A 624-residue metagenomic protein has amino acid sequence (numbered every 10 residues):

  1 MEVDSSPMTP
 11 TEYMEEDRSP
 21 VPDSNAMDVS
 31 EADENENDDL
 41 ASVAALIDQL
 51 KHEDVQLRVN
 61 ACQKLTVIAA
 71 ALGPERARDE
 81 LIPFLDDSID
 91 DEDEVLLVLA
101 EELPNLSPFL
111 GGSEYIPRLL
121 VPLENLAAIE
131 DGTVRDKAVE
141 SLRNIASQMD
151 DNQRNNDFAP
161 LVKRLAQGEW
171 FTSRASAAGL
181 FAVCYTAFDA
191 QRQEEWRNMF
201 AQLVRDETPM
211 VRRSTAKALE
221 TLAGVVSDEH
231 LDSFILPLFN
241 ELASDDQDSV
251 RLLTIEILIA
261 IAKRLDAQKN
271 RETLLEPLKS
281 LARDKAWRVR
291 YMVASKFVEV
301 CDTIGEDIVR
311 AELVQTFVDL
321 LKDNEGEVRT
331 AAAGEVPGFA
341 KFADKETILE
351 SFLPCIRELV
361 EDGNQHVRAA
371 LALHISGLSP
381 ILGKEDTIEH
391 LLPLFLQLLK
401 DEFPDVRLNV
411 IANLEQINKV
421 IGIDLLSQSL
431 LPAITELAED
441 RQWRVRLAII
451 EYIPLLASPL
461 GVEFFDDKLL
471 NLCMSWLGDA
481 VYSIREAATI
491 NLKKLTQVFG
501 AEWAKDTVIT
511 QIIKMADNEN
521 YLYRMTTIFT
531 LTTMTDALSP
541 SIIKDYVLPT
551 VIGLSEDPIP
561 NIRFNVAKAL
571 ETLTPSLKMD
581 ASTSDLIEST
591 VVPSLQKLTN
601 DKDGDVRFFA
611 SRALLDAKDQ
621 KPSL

Functional and structural regions predicted by a protein language model:
M1-L624: Extended, low-complexity, acidic/polar intrinsically disordered regions that flank or interrupt HEAT/TOG/ARM solenoid
